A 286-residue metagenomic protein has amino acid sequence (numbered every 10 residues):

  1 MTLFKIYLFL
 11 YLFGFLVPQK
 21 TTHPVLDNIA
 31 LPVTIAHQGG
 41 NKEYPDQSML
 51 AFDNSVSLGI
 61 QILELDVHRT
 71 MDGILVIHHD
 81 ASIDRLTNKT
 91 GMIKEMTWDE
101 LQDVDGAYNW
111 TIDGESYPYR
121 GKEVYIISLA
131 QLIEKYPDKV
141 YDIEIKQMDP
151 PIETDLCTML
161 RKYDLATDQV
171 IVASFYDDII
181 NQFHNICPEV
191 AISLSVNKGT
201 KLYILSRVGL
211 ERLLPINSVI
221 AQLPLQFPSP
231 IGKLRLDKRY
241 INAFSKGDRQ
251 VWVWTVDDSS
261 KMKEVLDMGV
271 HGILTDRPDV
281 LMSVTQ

Functional and structural regions predicted by a protein language model:
T2-Q286: Phosphate-group recognition and catalysis centered on beta-loop-alpha active-site segments
